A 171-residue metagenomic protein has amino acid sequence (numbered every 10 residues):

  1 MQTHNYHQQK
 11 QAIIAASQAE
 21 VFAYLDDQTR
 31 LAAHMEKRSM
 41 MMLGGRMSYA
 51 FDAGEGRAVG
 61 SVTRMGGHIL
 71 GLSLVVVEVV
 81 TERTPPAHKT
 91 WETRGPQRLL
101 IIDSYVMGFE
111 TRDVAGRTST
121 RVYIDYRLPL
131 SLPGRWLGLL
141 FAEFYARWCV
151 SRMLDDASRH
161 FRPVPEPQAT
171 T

Functional and structural regions predicted by a protein language model:
M1-G54, T171: Hydrophobic ligand-binding cavity/cleft-lining segments
Q2-H4, E55-R57, L70-L74, L99-D103 (+1 more regions): A generic structural micro-feature
K10-A12, V76-E82, S104-D113: Hydrophobic/aromatic beta-strand elements that line small-molecule binding cavities or substrate pockets in beta-rich
S17, P85-P86, V114-R117: Short strand-connecting beta-turns/loops that link adjacent beta-strands
S17-A23, K89, Y145-C149, M153: Short amphipathic alpha-helical segments
E20-L25, L31, T63, V80 (+3 more regions): Hydrophobic pocket/interface hotspot
G44-P96, R152-T171: Glycine-rich portal/gate segments that line the openings of hydrophobic small-molecule binding cavities
E92-W148: Beta-strand/loop substructures that line and gate deep hydrophobic ligand-binding cavities in soluble
